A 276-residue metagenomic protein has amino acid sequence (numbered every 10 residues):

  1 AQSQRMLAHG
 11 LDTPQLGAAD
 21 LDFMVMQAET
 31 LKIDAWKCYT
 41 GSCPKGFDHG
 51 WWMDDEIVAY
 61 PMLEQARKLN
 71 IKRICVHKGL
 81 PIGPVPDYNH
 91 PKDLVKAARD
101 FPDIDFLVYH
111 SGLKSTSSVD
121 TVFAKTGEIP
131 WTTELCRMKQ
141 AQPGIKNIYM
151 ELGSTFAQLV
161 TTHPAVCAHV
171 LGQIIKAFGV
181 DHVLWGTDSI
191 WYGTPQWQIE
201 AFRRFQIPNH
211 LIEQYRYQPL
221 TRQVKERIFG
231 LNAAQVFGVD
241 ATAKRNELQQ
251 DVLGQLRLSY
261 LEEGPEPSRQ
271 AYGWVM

Functional and structural regions predicted by a protein language model:
A1-N89: Active-site gating/metal-coordination segments in enzymes
D12-P14, M150-S154, E226, G230-L231: Acidic carboxylate-rich catalytic motifs and surrounding loops in phosphoryl-/glycosyl-chemistry enzymes
T13-G17, G41-K45, L80-I82, G112-S115 (+4 more regions): Short, solvent-exposed loop/turn segments at secondary-structure junctions
D22-M24, D93-A97, Q198-A201: A short acidic, amphipathic alpha-helical/loop segment
Q27, W36, A66, H110 (+5 more regions): Conserved, mostly hydrophobic/aromatic
D34, Q173, A177-L184, Y192-M276: Mid-to-C-terminal alpha-helical segments outside catalytic/metal-binding sites
G50-W185, G193, L211-T221, P267-V275: Catalytic pocket-lining loop regions of alpha/beta-barrel enzymes, especially the amidohydrolase/enolase/GH5 lineages
